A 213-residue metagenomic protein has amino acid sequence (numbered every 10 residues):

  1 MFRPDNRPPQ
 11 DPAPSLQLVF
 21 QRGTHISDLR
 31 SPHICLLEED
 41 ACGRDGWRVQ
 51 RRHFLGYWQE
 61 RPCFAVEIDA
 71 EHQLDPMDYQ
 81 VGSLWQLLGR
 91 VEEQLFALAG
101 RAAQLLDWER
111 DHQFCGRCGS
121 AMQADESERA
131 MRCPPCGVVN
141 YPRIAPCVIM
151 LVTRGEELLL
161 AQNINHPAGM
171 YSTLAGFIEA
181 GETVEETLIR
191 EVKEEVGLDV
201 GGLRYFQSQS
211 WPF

Functional and structural regions predicted by a protein language model:
M1-E92: N-terminal alpha-helical interaction blocks
W47-R48, P76, A168-M170, E179-A180: Functional cleft and adjacent loop/helix regions within the main domain that mediate ligand binding or catalysis
L74-V81, M170-T173, L198: A short, polar/proline- and glycine-enriched secondary-structure boundary/capping micro-motif
G100-L151: Cys/His-rich short segments
M131-S172, D199, R204-Y205: N-terminal strand-loop-strand
S172-Q207: The catalytic Nudix box helix
Q209-F213: Active-site-adjacent beta-strand/loop module that shapes the phosphate/pyrophosphate-binding cleft
